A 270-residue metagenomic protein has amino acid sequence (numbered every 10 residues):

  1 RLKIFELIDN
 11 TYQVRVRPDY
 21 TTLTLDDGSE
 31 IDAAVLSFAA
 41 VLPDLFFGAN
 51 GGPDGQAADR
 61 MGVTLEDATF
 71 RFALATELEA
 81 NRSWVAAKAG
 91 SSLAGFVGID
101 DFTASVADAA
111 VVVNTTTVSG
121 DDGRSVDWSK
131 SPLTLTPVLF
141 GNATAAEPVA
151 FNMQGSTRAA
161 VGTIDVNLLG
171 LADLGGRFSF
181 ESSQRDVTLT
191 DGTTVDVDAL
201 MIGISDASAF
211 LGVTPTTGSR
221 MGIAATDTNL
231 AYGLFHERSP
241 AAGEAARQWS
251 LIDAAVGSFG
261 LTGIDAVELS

Functional and structural regions predicted by a protein language model:
R1-S270: N-terminal low-complexity, acidic/Ser/Thr/Gly/Pro-rich segments that act as secretory/membrane-targeting modules
